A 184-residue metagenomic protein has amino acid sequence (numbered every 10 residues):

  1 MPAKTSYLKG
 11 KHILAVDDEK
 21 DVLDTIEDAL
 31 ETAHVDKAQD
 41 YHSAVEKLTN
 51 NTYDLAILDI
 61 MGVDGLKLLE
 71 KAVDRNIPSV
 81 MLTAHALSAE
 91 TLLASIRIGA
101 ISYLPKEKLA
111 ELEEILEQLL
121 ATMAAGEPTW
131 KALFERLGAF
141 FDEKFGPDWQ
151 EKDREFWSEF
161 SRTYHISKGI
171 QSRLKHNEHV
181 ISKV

Functional and structural regions predicted by a protein language model:
S6, K20-K37: Two-component/phosphorelay signaling modules centered on CheY-like receiver
G10: Phosphate-coordination loops involved in phosphoryl transfer and adenosine-cofactor binding
A15-E19: Acidic di-acidic motifs
K20, K37-L55, V63: Acidic, metal-coordinating helix/loop segments flanking the phosphotransfer/catalytic sites of two-component signaling
T25-A29, K47, K71, A94: Alpha-helical interaction/dimerization surfaces of two-component signaling modules
M61, L69-A72, N76-A89: A short, hydrophobic beta-strand element within the central beta-sheet of small alpha/beta folds
K67, A86-P105, A110-E114, Q118: Alpha4 helix (beta4-alpha4-beta5 surface) of REC/receiver domains from two-component response regulators
A121-V184: C-terminal output/effector regions of signal-responsive regulators
